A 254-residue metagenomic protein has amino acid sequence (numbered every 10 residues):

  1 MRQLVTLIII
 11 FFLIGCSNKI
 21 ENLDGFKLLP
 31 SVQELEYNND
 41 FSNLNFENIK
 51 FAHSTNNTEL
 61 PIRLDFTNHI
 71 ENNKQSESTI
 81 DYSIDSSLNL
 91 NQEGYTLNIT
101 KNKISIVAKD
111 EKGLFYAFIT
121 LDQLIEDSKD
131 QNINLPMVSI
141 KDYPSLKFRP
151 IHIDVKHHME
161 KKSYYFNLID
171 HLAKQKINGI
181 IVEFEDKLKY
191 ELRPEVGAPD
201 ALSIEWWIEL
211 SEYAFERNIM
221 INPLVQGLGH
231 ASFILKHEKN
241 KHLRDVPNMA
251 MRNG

Functional and structural regions predicted by a protein language model:
L4-I14: Sec-dependent N-terminal signal peptides
V5-T6, K74, G229: Intrinsically disordered, low-complexity segments enriched in glycine/proline and serine/threonine
C16-K112, Y116-K141: Acidic, contiguous N-terminal accessory segments
Q92, T100-G254: Feature activates predominantly on carbohydrate-active enzymes
